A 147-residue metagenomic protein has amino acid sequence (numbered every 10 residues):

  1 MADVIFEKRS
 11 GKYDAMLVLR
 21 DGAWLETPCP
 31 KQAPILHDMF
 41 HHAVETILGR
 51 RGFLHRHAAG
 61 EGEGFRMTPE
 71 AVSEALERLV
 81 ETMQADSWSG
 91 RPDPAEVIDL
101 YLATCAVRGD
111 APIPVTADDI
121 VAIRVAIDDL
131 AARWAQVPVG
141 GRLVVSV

Functional and structural regions predicted by a protein language model:
M1-V18, A23-L36, I47-V147: Metalloprotease/metallohydrolase-associated module, dominated by Zn2+-dependent proteases
V44: Short active-site segment of divalent metal-dependent hydrolases/proteases that encodes the spacing between
